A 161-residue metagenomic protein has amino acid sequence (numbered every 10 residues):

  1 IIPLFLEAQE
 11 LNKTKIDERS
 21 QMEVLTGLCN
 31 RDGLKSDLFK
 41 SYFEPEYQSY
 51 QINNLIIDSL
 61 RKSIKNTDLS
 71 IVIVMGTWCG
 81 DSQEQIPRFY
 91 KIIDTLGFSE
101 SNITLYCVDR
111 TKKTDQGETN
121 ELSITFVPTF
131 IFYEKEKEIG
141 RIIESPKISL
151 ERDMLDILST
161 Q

Functional and structural regions predicted by a protein language model:
I1-K13: Bacterial Sec-dependent N-terminal signal peptides
E10-N66: N-terminal leader/targeting and pre-domain segments
I64-S70, R88-Y106: Conserved helix-turn-beta segment immediately C-terminal to the redox Cys motif in thioredoxin-like folds
I71-I73, T104-L105, F132, R141: Structural recognition of the beta-strand scaffold that forms the well-ordered cores of secreted hydrolase catalytic
I73-T77, E100-T114: Thiol-based oxidoreductase modules, predominantly thioredoxin-like and allied folds used for disulfide exchange
T77-Q85: Conserved redox-active cysteine motifs that mediate thiol-disulfide chemistry, especially di-cysteine Cys-X(1-2)-Cys
T111-T125: Short Fe-S-cluster ligation motifs
F126, F132-Q161: Non-catalytic, surface beta->alpha helical segment in thiol-disulfide oxidoreductase systems
